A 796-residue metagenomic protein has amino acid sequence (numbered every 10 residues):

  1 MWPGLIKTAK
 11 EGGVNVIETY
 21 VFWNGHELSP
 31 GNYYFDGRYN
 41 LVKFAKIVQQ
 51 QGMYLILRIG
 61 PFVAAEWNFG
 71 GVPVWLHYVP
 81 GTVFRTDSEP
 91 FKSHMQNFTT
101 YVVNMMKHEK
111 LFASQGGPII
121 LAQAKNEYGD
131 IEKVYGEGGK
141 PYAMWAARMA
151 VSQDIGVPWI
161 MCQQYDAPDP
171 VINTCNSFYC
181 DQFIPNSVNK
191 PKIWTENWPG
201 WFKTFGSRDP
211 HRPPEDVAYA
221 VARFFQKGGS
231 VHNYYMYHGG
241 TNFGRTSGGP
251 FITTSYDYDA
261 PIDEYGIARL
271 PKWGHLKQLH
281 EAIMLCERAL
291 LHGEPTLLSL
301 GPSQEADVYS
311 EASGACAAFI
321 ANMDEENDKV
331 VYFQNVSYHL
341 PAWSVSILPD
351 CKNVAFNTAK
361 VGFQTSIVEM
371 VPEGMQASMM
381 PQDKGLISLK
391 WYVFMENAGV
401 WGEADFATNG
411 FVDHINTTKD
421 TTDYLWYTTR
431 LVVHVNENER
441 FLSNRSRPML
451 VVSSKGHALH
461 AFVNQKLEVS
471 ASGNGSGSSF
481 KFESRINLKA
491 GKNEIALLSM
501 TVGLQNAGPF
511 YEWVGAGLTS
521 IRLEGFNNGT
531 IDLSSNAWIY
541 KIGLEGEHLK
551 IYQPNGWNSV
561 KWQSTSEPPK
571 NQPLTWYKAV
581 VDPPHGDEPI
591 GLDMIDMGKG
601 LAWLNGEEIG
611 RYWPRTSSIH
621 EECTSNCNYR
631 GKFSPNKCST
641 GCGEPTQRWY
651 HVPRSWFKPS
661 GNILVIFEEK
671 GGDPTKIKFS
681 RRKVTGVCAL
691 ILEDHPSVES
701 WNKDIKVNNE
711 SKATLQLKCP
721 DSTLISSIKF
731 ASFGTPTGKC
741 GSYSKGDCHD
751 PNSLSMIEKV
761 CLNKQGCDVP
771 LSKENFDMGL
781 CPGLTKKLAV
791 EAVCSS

Functional and structural regions predicted by a protein language model:
M1, F22-L41, H77-N97, A124-G139 (+5 more regions): The substrate-binding groove and active-site-proximal loops of carbohydrate-active enzymes, especially glycoside
M1-G12, P30-Q50, P141, P214 (+10 more regions): Aromatic- and glycine-enriched glycan-recognition loops and surfaces that form the carbohydrate-binding subsites
W2-L76, A147-S152: Aromatic-lined substrate-binding rim segments of carbohydrate-active enzymes
L57, P61-H94, V102-H232: Substrate-binding/catalytic cleft of secreted carbohydrate-active enzymes, primarily glycoside hydrolases
K92-M105, Q115-A124, G129-D130, I155-G156 (+11 more regions): Carbohydrate-binding surfaces of carbohydrate-active enzymes
S255, D259, S454-A516, D596 (+3 more regions): Beta-strand-rich ligand-recognition modules
D324-E326, S453-A458, D587, I595-K599 (+1 more regions): Short proline/glycine-enriched turn/loop motifs at strand-loop junctions of beta-rich domains
P696-S796: Extracellular, modular beta-sheet/disulfide-rich ectodomains of secreted and cell-surface proteins
